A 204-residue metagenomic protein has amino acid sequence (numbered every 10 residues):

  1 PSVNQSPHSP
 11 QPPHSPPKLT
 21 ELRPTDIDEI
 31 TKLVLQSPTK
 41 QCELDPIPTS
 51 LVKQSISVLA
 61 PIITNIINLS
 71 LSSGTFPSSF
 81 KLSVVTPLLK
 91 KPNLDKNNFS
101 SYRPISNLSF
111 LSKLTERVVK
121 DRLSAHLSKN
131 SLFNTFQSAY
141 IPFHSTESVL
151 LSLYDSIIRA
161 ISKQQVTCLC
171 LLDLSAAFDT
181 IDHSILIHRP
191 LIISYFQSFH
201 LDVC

Functional and structural regions predicted by a protein language model:
P1-S100, S106-L114: Surface-exposed loop/turn segments and immediately adjacent short secondary-structure elements within folded domains
L33, S50-L51, I66, S70 (+7 more regions): Alpha-helical recognition domains of nuclear gene-regulatory proteins
P38-I47, N98-N107, V149-H188: Conserved catalytic palm subdomain of right-hand nucleotidyl-transferase polymerases, strongest for RNA-directed enzymes
P46-S55, Q137-P142, L171-A177: Conserved short loop/turn motifs at secondary-structure junctions
N68, A177-C204: Catalytic-core region of right-hand nucleic acid polymerases
G74, N130-S131, Q164: Short glycine-centered helix-capping/turn motifs at secondary-structure transition points
K90-K91, L111, D121, L172-L174: Residues immediately flanking
E116, S124-Y140: Electropositive, glycine- and tryptophan-enriched low-complexity nucleic-acid-binding patches
